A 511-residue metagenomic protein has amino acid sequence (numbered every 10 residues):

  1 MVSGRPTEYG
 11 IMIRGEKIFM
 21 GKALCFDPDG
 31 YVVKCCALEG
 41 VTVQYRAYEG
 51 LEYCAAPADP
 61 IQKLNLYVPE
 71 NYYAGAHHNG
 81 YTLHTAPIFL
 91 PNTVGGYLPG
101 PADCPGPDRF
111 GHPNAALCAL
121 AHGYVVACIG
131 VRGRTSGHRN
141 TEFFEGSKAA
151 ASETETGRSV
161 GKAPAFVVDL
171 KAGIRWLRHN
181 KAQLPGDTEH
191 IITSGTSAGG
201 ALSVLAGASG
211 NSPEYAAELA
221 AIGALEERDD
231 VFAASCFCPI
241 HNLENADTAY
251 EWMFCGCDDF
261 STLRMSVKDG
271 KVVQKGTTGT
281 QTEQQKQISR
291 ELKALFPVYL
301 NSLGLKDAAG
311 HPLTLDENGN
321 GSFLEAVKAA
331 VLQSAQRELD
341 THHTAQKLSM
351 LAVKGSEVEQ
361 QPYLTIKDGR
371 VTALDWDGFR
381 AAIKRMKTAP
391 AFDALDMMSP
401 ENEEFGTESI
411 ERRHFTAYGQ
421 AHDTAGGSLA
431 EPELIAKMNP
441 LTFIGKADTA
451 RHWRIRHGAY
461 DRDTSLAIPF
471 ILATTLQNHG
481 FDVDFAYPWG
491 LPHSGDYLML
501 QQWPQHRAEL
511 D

Functional and structural regions predicted by a protein language model:
G10-T82: Catalytic-loop region of hydrolases
N65, D340-D511: C-terminal subdomain of alpha/beta-hydrolase-fold enzymes, centered on the catalytic histidine and its supporting
G80-Y97: Short beta-strand element of the alpha/beta-hydrolase
P105-V126: Short amphipathic alpha-helix adjacent to the substrate-entry channel of hydrolases
H122-S136: Conserved alpha/beta-hydrolase
G157-Q183: Alpha/beta-hydrolase active-site loop
H179-G256, I435: Primarily recognizes the serine-hydrolase "nucleophile elbow" in alpha/beta-hydrolase and SGNH/GDSL folds
F237-H241, N245-A381: Non-catalytic, alpha-helical, charged scaffold/linker segments that couple or flank catalytic or architectural cores
